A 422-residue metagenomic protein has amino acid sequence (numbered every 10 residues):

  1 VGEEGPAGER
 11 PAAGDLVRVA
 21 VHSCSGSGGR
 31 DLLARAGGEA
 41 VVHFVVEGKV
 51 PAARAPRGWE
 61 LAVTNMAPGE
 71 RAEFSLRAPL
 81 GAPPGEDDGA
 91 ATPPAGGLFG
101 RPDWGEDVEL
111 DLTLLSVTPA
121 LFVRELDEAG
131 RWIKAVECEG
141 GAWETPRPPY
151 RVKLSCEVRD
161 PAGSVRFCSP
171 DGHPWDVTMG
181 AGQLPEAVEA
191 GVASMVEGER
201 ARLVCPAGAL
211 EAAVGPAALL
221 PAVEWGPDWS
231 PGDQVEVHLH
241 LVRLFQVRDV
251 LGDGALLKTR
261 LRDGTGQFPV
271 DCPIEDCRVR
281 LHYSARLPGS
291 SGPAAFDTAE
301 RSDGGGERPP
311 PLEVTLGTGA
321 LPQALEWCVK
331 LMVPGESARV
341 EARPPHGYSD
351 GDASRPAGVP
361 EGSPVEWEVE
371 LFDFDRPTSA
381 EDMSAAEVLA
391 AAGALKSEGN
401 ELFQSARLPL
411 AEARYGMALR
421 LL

Functional and structural regions predicted by a protein language model:
V1-L422: Cross-family detector of peptidyl-prolyl cis-trans isomerase
